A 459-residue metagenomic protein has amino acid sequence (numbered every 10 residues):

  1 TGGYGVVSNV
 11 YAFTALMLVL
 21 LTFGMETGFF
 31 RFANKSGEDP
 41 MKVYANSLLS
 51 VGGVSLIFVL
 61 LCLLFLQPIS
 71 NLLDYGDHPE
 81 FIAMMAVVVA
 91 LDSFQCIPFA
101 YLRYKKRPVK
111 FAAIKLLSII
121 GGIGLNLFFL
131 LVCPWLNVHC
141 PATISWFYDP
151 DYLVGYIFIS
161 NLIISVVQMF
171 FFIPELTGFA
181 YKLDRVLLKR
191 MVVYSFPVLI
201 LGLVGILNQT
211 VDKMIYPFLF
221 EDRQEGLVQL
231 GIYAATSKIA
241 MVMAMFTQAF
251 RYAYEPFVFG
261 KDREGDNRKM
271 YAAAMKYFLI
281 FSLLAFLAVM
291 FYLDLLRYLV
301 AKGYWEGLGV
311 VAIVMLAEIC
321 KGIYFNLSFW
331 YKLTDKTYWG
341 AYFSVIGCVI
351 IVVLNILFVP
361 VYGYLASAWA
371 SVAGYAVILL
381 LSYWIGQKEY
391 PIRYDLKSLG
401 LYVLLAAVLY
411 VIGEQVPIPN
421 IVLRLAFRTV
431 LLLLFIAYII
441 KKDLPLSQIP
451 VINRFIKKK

Functional and structural regions predicted by a protein language model:
T1-G3, S70-L72, L203-V242, G260 (+1 more regions): Helix-terminus/linker motif at the lipid-water interface of multi-pass membrane proteins
S8-A33, V51, V87-I97, G202-V211 (+2 more regions): Small-residue-rich midsections of specific transmembrane alpha-helices
V10, V19-Q67, G76, E80-A83 (+3 more regions): Membrane-water interface segments that mark the loop-to-transmembrane alpha-helix transition
L16, L20, G52, L60 (+8 more regions): Alpha-helical transmembrane segments of multi-pass membrane proteins
N34-S50, I232-S344: Specific pore-lining/lateral-gate transmembrane helices of multi-pass inner-membrane transport and insertion machines
P79, A83, A112-T177, L201 (+3 more regions): Hydrophobic alpha-helical transmembrane segments
N137-Y156, M169-Q209, A253, F257-K269 (+2 more regions): Interhelical loop/hinge segments that connect adjacent transmembrane helices in multipass membrane
E414-K459: Membrane-proximal transmembrane or re-entrant/amphipathic helices at the cytosolic face
